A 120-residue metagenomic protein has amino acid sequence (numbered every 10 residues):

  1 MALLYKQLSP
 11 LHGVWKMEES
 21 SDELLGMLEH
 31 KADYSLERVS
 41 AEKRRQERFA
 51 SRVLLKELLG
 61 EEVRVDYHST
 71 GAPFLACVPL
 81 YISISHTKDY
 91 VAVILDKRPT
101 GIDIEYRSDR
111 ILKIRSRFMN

Functional and structural regions predicted by a protein language model:
M1-N120: Core catalytic alpha/beta fold that binds nucleotide/phospho-ligands
